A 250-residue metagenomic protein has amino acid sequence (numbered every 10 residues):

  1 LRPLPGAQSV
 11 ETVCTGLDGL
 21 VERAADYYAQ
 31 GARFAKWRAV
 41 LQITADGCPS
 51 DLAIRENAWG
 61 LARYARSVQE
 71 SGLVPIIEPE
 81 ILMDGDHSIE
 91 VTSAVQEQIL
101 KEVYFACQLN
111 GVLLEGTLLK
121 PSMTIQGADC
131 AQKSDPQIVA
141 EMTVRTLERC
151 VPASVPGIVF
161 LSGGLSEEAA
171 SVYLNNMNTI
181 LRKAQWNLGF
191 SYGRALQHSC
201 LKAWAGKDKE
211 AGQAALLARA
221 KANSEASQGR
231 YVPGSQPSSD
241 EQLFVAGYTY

Functional and structural regions predicted by a protein language model:
L1-V10, D18-G47: Long, hydrophobic/aromatic-enriched structural stretches that serve as scaffold segments
G6-Q8, A39-A53, I81-H87, A128: Glycine-rich, proline-tolerant flexible connector loops at the mouths of alpha/beta enzymes
Q8-A25, P49-Y64, E97-Q98: Glycine-rich anion/phosphate-binding loops
S9-E11, G47-P49, T179-Q185: Intrinsically disordered, low-complexity coil segments
A29, S67-E70, L109, R149: Residues at alpha-helix termini
F34-A39, G72-I81, V112-S122: Short beta-strand segments at enzyme active-site cores
H87-Y250: Active-site capping/gating regions of soluble enzymes
